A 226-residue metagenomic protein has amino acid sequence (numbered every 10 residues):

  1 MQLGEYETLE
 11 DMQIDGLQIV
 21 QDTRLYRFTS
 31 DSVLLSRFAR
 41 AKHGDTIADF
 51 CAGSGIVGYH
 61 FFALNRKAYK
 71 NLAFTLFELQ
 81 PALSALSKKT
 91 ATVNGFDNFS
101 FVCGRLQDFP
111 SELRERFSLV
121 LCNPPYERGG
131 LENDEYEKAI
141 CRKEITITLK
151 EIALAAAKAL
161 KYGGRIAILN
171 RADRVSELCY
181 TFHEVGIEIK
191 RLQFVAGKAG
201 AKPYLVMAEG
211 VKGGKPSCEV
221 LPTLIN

Functional and structural regions predicted by a protein language model:
Q2-A41: Class I SAM-dependent transferase core
Q18, R24, F28, T146-A208: Conserved Class I SAM-dependent methyltransferase catalytic core
V20, T75, S100-V102, K190-Q193: General small-molecule cofactor/ligand-binding pocket signal
L35, N123, I152, G210: Residue-level signal for inorganic ion chemistry
F38-L113, L119-N133: Conserved SAM/SAH cofactor-binding pocket of Class I
P124-E151: Mobile active-site "lid"/loop adjacent to the S-adenosyl-L-methionine
A199-N226: Flexible, glycine-/basic-rich loop-and-beta segments that form/coincide with the SAM-dependent methyltransferase
